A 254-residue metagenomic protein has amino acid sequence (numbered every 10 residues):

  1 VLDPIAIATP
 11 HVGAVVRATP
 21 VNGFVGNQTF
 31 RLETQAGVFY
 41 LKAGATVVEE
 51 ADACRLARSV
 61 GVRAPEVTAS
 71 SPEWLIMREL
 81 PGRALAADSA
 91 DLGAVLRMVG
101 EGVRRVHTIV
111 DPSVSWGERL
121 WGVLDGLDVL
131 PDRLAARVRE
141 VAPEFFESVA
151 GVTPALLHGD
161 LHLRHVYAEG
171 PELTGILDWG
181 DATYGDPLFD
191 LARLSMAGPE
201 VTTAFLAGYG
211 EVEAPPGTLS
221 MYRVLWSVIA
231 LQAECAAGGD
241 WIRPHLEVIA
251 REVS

Functional and structural regions predicted by a protein language model:
L2-V12, T108-G159, V248-V253: An alpha-helical support segment within catalytic cores of ATP-dependent transferases
V12-T19: Conserved N-terminal boundary motif of the eukaryotic protein kinase catalytic domain
T19-E118: ATP-binding pocket architecture of kinase catalytic cores
G26-N27, L85, A150, T183-P187 (+1 more regions): Helix-rich C-terminal or lid/interface subdomains of diverse kinases
N27-E33, V67, P143-F189: Active-site acidic catalytic loop and adjacent metal/ATP-binding pocket of ATP-dependent phosphoryl transfer enzymes
G44, L80, H162, G180 (+1 more regions): Anionic group-transfer/hydrolysis microenvironments
E73-A90, L124-V129, S227-W241: A glycine-centered beta->alpha junction motif in the catalytic cores of kinase/phosphotransferase enzymes
